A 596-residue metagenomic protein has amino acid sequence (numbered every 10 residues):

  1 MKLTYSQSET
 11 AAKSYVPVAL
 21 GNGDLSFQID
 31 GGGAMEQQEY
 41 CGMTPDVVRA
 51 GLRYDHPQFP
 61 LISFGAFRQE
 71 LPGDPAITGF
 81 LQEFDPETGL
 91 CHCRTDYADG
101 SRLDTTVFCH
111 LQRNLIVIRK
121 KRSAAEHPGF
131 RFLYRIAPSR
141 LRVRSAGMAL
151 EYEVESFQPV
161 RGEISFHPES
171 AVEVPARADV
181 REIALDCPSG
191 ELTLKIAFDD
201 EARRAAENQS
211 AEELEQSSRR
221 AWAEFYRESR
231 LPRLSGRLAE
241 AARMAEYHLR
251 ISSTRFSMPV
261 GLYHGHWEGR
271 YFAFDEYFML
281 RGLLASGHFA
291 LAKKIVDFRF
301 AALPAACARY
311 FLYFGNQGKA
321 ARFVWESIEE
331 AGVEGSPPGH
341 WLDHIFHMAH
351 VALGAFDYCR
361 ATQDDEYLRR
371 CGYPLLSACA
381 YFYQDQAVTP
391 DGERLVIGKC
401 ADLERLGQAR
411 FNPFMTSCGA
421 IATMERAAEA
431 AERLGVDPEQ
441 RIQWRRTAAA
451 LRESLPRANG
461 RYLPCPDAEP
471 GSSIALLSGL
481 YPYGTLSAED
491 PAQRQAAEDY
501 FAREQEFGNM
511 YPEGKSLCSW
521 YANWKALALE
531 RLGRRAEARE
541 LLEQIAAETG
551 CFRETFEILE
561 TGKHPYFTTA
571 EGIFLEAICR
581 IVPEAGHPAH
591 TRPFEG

Functional and structural regions predicted by a protein language model:
M1-L20, L25, A34-E268, A301-A305: Acidic/polar, glycine-enriched structural segments that form the non-catalytic walls/loops of the carbohydrate-binding
F27, G31-G33, A124-E126, I136-P138 (+11 more regions): A generic secondary-structure signal for well-formed alpha-helical elements
H56-G73, T568-E595: Catalytic cores of secreted or luminal carbohydrate-active enzymes
V154-Q158, E163-A221, E246, Q386 (+6 more regions): Ser/Thr/Asn(+Pro)-rich, low-complexity disordered segments
S217-L238, F256-Y263, I295, Y310-G315 (+4 more regions): Short coil/turn segments at secondary-structure boundaries
V260-F272, G318-Y373, A378-R445: The feature captures the catalytic groove of carbohydrate-active enzymes
G269-A302, H344, M348-L353, D357-A361 (+4 more regions): Active-site core of glycosidic bond-cleaving carbohydrate-active enzymes
V296-R299, L303-E329: Active-site cradle of extracellular carbohydrate-active enzymes
